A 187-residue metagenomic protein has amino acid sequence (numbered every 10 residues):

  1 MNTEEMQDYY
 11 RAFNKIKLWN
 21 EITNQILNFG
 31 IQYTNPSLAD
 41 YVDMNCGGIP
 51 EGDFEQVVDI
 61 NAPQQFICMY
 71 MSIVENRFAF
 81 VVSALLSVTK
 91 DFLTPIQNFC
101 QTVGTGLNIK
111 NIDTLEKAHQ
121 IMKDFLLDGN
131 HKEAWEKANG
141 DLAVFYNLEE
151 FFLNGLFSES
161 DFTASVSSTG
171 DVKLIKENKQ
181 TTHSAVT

Functional and structural regions predicted by a protein language model:
M1-L126, A138, T187: N-terminal accessory segment detector
Q120, D124-L127, F162-T187: Short terminal or interdomain "cap/linker" segment that borders an active site or interface and mediates
K123-S165: Short, hydrophobic/π-rich interface segment
